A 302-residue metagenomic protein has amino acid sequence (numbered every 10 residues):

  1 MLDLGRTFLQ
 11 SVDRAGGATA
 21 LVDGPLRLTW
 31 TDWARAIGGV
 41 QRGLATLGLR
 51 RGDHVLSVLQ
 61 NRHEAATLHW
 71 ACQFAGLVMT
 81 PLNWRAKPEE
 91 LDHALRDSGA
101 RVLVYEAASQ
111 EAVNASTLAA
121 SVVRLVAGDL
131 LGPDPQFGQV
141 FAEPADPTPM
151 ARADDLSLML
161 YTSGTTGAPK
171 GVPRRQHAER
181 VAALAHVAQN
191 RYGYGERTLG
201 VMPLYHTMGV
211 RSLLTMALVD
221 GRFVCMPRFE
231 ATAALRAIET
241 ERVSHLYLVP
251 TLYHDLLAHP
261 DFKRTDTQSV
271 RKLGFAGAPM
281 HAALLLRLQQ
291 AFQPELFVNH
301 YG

Functional and structural regions predicted by a protein language model:
L9, T19-R62, A66-W70, K87-D92: Conserved AMP-binding/adenylate-forming core of the ANL superfamily
G17, E143-Y161, A168, R191-R197: Conserved pre-ATP/AMP-binding loop-to-beta segment of ANL
T29-T31, S157-V181: Conserved AMP-binding A3 loop
A34-R42, V172-G193, V201, H254-L257: Conserved structural elements of the adenylate-forming
Q41, H54, Q60-T80, W84-P88 (+4 more regions): A short helix-loop-beta submotif of the ANL/AMP-binding
Q110-A153, H259: ANL superfamily adenylate-forming
R180-R197, Y205-H245, H259: Conserved AMP-binding/adenylation subdomain of ANL enzymes
L218, S244-Y247, H259-G302: Gly/Ser/Thr-rich phosphate-binding loop
